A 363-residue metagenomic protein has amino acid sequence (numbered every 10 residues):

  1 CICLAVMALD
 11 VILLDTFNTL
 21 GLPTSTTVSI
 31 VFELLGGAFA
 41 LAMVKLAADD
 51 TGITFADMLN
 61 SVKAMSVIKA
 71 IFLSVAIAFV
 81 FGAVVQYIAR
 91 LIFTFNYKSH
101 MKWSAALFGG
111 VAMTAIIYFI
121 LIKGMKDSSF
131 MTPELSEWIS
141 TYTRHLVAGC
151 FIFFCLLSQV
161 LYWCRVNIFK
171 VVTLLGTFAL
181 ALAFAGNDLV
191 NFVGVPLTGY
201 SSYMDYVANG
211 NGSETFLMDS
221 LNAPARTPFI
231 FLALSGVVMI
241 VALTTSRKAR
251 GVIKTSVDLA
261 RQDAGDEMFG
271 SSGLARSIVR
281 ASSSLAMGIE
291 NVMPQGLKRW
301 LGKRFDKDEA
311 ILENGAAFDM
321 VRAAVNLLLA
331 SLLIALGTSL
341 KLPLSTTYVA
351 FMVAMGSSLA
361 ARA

Functional and structural regions predicted by a protein language model:
C1-A363: Multi-pass alpha-helical transmembrane bundle typical of ion/small-solute transporters and intramembrane aspartyl
